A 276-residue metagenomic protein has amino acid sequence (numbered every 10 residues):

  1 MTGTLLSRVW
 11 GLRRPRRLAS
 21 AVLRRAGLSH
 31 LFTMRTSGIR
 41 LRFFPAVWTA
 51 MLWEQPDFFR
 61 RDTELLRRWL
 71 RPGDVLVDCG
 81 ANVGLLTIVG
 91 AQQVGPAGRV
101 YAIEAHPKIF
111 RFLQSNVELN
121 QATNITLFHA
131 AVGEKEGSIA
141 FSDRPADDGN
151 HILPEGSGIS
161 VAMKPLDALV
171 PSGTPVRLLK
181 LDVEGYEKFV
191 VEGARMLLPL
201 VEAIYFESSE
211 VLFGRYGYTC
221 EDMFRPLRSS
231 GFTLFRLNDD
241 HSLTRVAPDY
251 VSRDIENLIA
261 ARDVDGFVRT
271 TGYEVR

Functional and structural regions predicted by a protein language model:
M1-N116, N120, E155, T233-R276: S-adenosyl-L-methionine
V77, A81, I103, A130 (+2 more regions): Active-site flanking residues adjacent to catalytic metal/cofactor-binding acidic residues
A81-V83, P107, V132-E134, V183-G185 (+1 more regions): Short, glycine/acidic-enriched loop or turn micro-motifs at the edges of active sites
G90, L113, F141, V190-A194: Hydrophobic packing residues within well-ordered alpha-helices of enzyme cores
G98, Q121-I125, T174-P175: A short helix-to-beta-strand connector/capping loop
R111-A168: S-adenosyl-L-methionine
A168-R276: Conserved acidic-Pro-Pro-aromatic motif
